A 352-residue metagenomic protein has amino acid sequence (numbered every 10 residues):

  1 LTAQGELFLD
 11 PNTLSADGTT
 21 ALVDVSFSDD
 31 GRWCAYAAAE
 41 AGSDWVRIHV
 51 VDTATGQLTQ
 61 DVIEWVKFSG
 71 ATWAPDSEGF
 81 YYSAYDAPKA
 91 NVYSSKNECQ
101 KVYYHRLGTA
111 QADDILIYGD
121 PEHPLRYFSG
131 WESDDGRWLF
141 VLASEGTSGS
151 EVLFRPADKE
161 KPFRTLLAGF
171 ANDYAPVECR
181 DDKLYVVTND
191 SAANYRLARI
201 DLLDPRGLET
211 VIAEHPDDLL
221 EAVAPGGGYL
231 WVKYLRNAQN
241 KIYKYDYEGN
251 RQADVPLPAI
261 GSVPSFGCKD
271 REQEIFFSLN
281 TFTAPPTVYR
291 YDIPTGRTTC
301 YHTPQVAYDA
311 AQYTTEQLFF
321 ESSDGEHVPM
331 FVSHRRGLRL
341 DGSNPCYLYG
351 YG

Functional and structural regions predicted by a protein language model:
L1-C346: Peripheral, non-catalytic segments that deliver or gate enzyme domains
G352: Serine-hydrolase catalytic-loop signature spanning alpha/beta hydrolases and amidase-signature enzymes
